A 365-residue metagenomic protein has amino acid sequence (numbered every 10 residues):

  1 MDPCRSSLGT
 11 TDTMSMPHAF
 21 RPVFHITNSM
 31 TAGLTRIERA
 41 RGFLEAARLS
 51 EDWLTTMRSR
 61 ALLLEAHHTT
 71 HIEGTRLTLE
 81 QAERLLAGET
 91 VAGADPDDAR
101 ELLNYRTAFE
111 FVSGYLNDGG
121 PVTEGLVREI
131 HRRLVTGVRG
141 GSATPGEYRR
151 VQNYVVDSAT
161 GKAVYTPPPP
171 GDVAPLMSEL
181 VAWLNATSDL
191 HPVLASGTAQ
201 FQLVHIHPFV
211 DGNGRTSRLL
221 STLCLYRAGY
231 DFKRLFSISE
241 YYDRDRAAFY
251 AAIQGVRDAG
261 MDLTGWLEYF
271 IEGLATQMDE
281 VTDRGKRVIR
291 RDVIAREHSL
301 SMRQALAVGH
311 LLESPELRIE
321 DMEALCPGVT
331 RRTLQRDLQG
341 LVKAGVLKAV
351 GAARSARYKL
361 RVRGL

Functional and structural regions predicted by a protein language model:
M1-L365: FIC/Doc superfamily catalytic core
